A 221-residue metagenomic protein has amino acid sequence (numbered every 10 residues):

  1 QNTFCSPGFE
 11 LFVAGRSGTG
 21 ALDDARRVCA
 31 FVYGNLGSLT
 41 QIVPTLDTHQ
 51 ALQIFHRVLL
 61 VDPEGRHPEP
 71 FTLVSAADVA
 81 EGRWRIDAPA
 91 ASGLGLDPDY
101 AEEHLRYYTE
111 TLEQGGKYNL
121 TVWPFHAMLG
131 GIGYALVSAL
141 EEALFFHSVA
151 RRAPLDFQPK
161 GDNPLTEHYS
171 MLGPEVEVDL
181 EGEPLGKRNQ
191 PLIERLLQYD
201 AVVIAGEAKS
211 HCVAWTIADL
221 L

Functional and structural regions predicted by a protein language model:
Q1-Q158, Q198, A218-L221: Active-site acidic carboxylates
A21-C29, V178, E183-P184, I204: Catalytic phosphate/metal-binding cores of nucleic-acid and nucleotide-processing enzymes, i.e., regions that mediate
Q50, N163, S210: Surface-exposed, flexible loop/turn segments at secondary-structure boundaries
F55, H168-M171, W215: Short, well-ordered secondary-structure micro-motifs
H126-G130, G182, G206-S210: Short, surface-exposed loop/turn motifs that are enriched in glycine and acidic residues and include a nearby proline
E142-E194: Histidine/lysine/aspartate-rich catalytic loop segments that bind and position anionic ligands
P159, Y199-I217: Glycine-rich anion-binding loop/nest that anchors nucleotide
